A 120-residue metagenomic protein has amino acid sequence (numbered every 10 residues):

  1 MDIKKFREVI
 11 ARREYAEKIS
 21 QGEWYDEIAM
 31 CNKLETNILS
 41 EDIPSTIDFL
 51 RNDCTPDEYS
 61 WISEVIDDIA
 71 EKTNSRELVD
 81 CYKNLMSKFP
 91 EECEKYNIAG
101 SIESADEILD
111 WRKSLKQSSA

Functional and structural regions predicted by a protein language model:
D2-R13, S40-D53, S75-M86, R112-Q117: Amphipathic alpha-helical scaffolding segments comprising HEAT/armadillo-like alpha-solenoid repeats
E14, K18, M30-K33, T46: General secondary-structure edge motif
E17-A29, T55-I62: HEAT-repeat alpha-solenoid elements in large eukaryotic scaffold proteins
I19, L50-E58, A70, M86 (+1 more regions): Alpha-solenoid helical repeat architecture
A29-S40, S63-T73, K95-I108: Structural detector for internal amphipathic alpha-helices that build alpha-solenoid repeat scaffolds
T55-C81: Short, solvent-exposed linear motifs at loop/edge-of-secondary-structure regions
K72-A120: Amphipathic alpha-helical binding modules
